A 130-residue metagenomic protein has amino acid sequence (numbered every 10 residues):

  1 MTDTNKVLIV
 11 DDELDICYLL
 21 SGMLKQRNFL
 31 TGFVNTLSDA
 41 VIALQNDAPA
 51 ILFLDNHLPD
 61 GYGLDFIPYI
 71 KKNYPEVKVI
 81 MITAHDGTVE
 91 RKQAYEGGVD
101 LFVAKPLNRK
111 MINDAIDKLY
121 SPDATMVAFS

Functional and structural regions predicted by a protein language model:
L14-G32: Two-component/phosphorelay signaling modules centered on CheY-like receiver
C17, P59, G87: The feature encodes the CheY-like receiver
N35-T36, Y62-D65: Acidic catalytic/metal-coordinating carboxylates
A48-F53, L58: Active-site beta3 strand of CheY-like receiver
L64-Y74: Short amphipathic alpha-helix used as the core "switch/output" element in two-component signaling
D65, D86-L101, D114: Alpha4 helix (beta4-alpha4-beta5 surface) of REC/receiver domains from two-component response regulators
V89, L107-I116, A124: C-terminal output helix
